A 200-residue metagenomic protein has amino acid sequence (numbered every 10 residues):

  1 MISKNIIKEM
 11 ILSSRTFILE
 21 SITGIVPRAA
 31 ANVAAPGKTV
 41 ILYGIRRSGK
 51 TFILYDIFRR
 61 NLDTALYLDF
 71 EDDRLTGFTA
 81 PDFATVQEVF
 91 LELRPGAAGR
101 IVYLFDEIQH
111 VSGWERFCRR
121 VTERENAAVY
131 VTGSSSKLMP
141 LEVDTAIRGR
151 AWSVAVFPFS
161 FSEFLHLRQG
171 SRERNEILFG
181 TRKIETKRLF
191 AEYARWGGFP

Functional and structural regions predicted by a protein language model:
M1-P200: Phosphate-binding site recognition
